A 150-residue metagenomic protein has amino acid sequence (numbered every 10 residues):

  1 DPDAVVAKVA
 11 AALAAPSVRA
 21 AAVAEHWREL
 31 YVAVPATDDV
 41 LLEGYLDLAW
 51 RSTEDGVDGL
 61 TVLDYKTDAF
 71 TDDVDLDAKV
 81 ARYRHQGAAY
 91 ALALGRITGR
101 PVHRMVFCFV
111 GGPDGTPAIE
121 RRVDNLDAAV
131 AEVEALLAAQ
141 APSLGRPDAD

Functional and structural regions predicted by a protein language model:
D1-D150: Structural signature of nuclease core domains in nucleic-acid processing machines
